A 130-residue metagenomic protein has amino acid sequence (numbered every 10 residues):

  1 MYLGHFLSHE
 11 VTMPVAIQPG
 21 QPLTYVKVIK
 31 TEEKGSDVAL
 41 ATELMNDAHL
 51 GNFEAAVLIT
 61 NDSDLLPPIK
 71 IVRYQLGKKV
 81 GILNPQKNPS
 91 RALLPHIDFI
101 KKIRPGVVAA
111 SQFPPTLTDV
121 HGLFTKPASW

Functional and structural regions predicted by a protein language model:
M1-N52, A92-W130: A charged nuclease-like catalytic/ligand-binding cleft shared by nucleic-acid processing domains
G35-L40, D47-P95: Active-site histidine-anchored catalytic micro-motif
